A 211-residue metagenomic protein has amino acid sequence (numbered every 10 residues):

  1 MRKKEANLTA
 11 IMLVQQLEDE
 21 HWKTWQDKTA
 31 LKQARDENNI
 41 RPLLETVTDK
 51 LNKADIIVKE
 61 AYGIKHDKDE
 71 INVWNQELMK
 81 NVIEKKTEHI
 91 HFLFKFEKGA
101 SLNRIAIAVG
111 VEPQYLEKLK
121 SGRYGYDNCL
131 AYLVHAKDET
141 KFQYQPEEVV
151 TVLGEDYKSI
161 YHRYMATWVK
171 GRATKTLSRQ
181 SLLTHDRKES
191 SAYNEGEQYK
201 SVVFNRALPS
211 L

Functional and structural regions predicted by a protein language model:
M1-E45, G99-L211: Catalytic "initiation/cleavage/transfer" segments centered on a nucleophilic residue and adjacent nucleic-acid-engaging
K4-N7, I56, K85-K86: Flexible, charged surface loops at secondary-structure boundaries
M12, V58-A108, L133: Histidine-centered divalent-metal-coordination microenvironment in nucleic-acid enzymes
K28-N72: Surface-exposed, low-hydrophobicity interaction/linker segments
K50-K53, E84, I107-E112: Short, surface-exposed basic-aromatic patches at helix termini and helix-loop junctions that form
